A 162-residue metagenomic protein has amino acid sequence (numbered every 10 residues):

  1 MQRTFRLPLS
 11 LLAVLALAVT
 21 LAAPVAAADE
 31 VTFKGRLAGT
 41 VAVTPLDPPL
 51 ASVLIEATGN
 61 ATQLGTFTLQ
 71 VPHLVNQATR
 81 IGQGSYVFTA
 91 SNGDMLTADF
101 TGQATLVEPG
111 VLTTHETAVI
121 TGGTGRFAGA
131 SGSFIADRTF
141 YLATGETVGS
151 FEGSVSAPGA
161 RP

Functional and structural regions predicted by a protein language model:
Q2-L12: Bacterial N-terminal signal peptides that target proteins for export
S10-T20: Bacterial N-terminal signal peptides
V14, V25-A26: Cleavable N-terminal signal peptides
A26-P162: Beta-strand-enriched cores of mature, soluble protein domains
